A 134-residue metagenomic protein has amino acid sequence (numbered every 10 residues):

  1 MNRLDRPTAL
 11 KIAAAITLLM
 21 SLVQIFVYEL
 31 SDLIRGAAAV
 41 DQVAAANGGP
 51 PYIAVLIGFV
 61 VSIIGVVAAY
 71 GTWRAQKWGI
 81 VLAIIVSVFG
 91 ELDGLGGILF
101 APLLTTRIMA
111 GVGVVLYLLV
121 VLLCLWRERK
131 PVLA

Functional and structural regions predicted by a protein language model:
M1-A134: Topology signature of small-to-medium multi-pass alpha-helical membrane proteins
